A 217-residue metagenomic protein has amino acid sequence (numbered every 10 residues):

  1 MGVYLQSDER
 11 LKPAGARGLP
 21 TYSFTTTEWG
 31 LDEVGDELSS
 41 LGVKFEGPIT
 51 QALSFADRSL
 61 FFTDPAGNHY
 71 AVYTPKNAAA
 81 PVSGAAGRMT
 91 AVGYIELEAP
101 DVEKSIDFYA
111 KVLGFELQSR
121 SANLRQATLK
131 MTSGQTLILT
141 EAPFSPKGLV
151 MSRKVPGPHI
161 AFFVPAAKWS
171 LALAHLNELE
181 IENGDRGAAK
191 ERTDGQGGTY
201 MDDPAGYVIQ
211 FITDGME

Functional and structural regions predicted by a protein language model:
M1-S7, E96-P143: Core segments of cupin and vicinal oxygen chelate
G2-L5, F24, V72, L139 (+2 more regions): Extended, low-complexity, intrinsically disordered tandem-repeat tracts enriched in acidic/polar residues
V3-K12, N77-V82, F144-L149, D185-R186: A short, acidic/glycine-rich surface segment
L11-L38, R58-T63, A91-P100, K130 (+3 more regions): Vicinal oxygen chelate
A14-G15, V72-Y73, S83-G84, T140-E141 (+2 more regions): Short, charged, solvent-exposed linker or helix-capping segments at domain edges/interfaces that act as flexible hinges
T21-Y22, P75-I106, Q118, G157-I160 (+1 more regions): N-terminal beta-strand motif that seeds the catalytic metal site of vicinal oxygen chelate
D32, Y70, I106-D107, S170: Alpha-helical elements of the RecA-like P-loop NTPase motor core of helicases
G35-R88, T128, L173-E217: Vicinal oxygen chelate
